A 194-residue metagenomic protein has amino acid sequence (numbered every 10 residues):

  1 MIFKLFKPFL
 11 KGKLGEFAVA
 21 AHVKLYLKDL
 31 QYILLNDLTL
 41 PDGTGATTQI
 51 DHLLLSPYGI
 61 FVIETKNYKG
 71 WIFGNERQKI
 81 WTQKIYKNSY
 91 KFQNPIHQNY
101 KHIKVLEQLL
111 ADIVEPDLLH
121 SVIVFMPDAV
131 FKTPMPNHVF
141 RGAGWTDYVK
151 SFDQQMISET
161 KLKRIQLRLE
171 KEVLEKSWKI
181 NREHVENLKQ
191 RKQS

Functional and structural regions predicted by a protein language model:
M1-T48, L55-I60, K69-W71, I80 (+1 more regions): Surface-exposed interaction regions that form or flank ligand-binding interfaces
G74-E76: Accessory nucleic-acid engagement/destabilization modules that flank
